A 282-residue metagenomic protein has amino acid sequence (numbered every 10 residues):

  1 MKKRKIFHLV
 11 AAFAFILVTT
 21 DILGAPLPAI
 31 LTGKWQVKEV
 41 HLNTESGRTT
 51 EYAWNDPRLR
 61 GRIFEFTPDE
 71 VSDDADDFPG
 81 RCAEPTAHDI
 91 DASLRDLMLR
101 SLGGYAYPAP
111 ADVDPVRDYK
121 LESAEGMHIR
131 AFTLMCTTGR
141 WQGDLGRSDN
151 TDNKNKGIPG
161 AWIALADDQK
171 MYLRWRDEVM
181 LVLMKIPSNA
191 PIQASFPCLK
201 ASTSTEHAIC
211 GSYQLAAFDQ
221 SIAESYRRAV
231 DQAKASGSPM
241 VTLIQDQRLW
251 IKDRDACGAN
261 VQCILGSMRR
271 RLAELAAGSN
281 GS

Functional and structural regions predicted by a protein language model:
K2-V10: Bacterial N-terminal signal peptides that target proteins for export
T19-T20: N-terminal signal peptide c-region/cleavage motif recognized by signal peptidases
A25, V40, R60, P79-R81 (+2 more regions): N-terminal alpha-helical modules
L27-E51: Tryptophan-anchored aromatic micro-motifs
T32-G33, L59-R62: A glycine-biased structural micro-motif
V37, V71-A75, K170-R174: Short hydrophobic/aromatic-rich beta-strand segments that constitute the beta-sheet cores of beta-sandwich/beta-barrel
H41-T44, F66-K156, V241-I244, K252-A256: Contiguous, well-ordered beta-strand patches that form the walls/edges of small beta-barrel/beta-sandwich domains
I158-G160, A166-Q169, D177: Residue-level recognition of beta-strand termini and adjacent short loop/turns
